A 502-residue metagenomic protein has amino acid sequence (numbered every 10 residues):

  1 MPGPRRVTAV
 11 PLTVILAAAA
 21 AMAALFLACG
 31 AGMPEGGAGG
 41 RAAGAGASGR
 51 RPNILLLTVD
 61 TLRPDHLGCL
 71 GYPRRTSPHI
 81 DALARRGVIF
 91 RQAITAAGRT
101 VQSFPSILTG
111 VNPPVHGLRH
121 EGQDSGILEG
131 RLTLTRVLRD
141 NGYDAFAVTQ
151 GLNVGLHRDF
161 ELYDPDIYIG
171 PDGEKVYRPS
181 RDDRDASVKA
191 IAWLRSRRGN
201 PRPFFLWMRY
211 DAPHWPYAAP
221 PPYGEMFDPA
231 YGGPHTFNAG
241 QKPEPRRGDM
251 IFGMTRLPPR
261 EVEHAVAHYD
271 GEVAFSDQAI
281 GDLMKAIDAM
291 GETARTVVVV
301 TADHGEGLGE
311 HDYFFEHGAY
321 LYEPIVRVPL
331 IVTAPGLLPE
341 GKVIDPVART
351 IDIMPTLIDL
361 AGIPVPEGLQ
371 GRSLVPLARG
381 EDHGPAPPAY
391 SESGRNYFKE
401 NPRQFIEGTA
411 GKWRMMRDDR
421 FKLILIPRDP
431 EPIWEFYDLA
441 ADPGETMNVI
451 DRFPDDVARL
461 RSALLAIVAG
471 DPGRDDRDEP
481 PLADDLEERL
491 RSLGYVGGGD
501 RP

Functional and structural regions predicted by a protein language model:
M1-P2, V496: Accessible peptide chain termini
G3-A17: N-terminal Sec-pathway targeting helices
A17-P502: Catalytic domains that recognize anionic headgroups
